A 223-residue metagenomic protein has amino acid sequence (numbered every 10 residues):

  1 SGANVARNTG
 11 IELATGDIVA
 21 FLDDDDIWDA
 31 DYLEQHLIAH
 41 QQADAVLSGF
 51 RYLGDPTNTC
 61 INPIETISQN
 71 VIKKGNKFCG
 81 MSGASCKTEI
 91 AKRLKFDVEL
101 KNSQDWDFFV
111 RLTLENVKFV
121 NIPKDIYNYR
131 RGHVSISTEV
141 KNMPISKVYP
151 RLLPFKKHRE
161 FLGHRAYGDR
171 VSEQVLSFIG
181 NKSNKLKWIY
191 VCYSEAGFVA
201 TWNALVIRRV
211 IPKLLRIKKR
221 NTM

Functional and structural regions predicted by a protein language model:
S1-A14: Glycine-rich, basic loop-to-helix element that forms the pyrophosphate-binding segment of sugar-nucleotide handling
V5, L33-I90, E139-K141, R165-A166: Flexible acidic/His/Gly-enriched loops in nucleotide-sugar-dependent glycosyltransferase catalytic domains
R7, W28-L33, Q104, F108: Acidic donor-diphosphate engagement hotspot in glycosyltransferases and nucleotidyltransferases that stabilizes
V19: Short aromatic/hydrophobic "clamp" motif used to bind/position activated sugar donors
D23-I27: The conserved acidic donor/metal-binding loop of glycosyltransferases
T66-S146: Conserved nucleotide-sugar donor-binding catalytic segment
D125-G132, T138-A166, L186-S194: Catalytic core of nucleotide-sugar-dependent glycosyltransferases
F178-M223: Membrane-interface aromatic/basic loop that binds lipid-linked glycans or pyrophosphate carriers, typified by
